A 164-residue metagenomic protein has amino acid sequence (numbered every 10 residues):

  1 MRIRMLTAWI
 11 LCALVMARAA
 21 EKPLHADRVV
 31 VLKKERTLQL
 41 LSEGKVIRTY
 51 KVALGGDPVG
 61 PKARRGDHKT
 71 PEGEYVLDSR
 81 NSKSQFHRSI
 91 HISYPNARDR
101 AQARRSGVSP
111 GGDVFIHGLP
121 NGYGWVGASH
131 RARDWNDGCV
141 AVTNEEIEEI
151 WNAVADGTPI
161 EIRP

Functional and structural regions predicted by a protein language model:
M1-T7: Bacterial N-terminal signal peptides that target proteins for export
W9-A19: Hydrophobic h-region of N-terminal signal peptides that target proteins for export in Gram-negative bacteria
A20-R28, K33-K34, L54-S79, A97-Q102 (+1 more regions): N-terminal post-signal-peptidase region of extra-cytosolic proteins
L24, S79-P164: Exported/periplasmic cell-wall-interacting domains
R28, T49-K51, E74, D113 (+1 more regions): Well-ordered beta-strand positions in beta-sheet-rich domains
K45-D57: Short Gly/aromatic-enriched secondary-structure transition segments
